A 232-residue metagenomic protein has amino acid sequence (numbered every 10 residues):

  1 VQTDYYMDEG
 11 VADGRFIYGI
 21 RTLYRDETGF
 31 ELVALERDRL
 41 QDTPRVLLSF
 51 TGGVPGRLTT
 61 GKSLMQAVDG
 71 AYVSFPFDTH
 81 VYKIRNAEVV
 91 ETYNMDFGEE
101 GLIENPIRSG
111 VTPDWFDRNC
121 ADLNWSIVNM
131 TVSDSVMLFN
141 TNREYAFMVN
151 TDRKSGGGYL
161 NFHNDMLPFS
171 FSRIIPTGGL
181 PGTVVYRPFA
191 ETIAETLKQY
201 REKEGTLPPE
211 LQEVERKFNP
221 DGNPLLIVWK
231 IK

Functional and structural regions predicted by a protein language model:
V1-E31, D42-G53: Asp-box/WD-like beta-propeller blade repeats and closely related beta-sheet repeat scaffolds
Q2-G14, V54-S63, W125-N129, L167-T177: Repeated scaffold domains used in trafficking and secretory/extracellular systems, primarily beta-propellers
G14-R15, V68-G70, S133-S135, P181-G182: Short coil/turn segments that connect the beta-strands within blades of beta-propeller domains
G19-D26, V73-D78, N94, F139-E144 (+1 more regions): Beta-strand C-termini and the immediately following turn/loop, strongest in propeller blades
R25-L35, F77-I84, R143-N150, T192-E204 (+1 more regions): Structural motif
V33-A87: Loop-centered beta-sheet repeat module
T51-G53, V90-N124, M148, R153-P181 (+1 more regions): Conserved blade-ending motifs and adjacent loop-strand segments that build the rim/top face of beta-propeller domains
L180-K232: Blade-level signature of beta-propeller repeat domains, shared across WD40, Kelch, NHL, RCC1 and BNR/Asp-box propellers
